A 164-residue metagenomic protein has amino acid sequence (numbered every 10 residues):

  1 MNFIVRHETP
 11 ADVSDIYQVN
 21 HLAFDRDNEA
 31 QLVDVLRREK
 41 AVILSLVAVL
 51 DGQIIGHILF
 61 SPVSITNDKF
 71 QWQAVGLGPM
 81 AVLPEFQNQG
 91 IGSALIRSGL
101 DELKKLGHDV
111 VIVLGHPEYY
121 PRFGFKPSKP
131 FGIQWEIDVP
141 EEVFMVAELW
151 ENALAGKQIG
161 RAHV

Functional and structural regions predicted by a protein language model:
M1-L32, E39-I55, W150-N152, K157-R161: Short amphipathic alpha-helix that is part of the acyltransferase structural core
V47, Q53-S64, A74-A81: Conserved beta-strand in the GNAT
S61, L95-G99, P127-F131: Short acidic (Asp/Glu) patches
V63-G76, Q87, L106: A conserved beta-turn-beta hairpin within the catalytic core of GNAT-like acetyltransferases that forms part
L77, V82, N88-D101, V113: Conserved acetyl-CoA-binding loop-helix of GNAT-fold acetyltransferases
K105-D109, L114-P140: Conserved active-site alpha-helix within GNAT-family acetyltransferase domains
F131-A147, E151-R161: Non-DNA-binding regulatory cores of transcription-related proteins, predominantly C-terminal effector-binding
